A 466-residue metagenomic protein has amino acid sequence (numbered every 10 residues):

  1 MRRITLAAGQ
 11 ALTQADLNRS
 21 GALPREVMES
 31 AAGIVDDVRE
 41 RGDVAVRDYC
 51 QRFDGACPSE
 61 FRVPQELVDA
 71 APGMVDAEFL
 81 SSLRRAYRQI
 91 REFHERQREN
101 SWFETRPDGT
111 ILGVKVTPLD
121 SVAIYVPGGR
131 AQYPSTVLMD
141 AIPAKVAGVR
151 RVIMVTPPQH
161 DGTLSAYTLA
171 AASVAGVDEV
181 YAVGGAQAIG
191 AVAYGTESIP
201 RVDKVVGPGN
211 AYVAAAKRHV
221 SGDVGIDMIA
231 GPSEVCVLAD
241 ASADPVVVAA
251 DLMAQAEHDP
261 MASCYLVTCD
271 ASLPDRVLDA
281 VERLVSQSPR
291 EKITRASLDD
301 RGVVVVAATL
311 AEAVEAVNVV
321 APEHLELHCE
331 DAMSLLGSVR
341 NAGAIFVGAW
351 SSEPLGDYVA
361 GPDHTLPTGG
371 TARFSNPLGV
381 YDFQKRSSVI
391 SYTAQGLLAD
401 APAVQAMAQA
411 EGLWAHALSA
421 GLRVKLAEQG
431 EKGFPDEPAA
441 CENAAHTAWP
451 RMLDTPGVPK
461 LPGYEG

Functional and structural regions predicted by a protein language model:
M1-D120: N-terminal Rossmann-like NAD(P)+-binding subdomain of aldehyde/semialdehyde dehydrogenases
E99-E104, G225, A262-V267, Q287-L298 (+3 more regions): Flexible, glycine/charged-enriched surface loops at secondary-structure junctions
E104-A170: Conserved small-residue-rich beta-alpha loop and adjacent elements that most often cradle the phosphate/pyrophosphate
V174-A254, H258-S263: Conserved NAD(P)+-binding/catalytic subdomain of aldehyde/semialdehyde dehydrogenases
M228-D300, V304: A conserved active-site cap/scaffold subdomain adjacent to cofactor or substrate pockets
V319-G430: C-terminal core of ALDH-fold dehydrogenases
L453-P456, G463: Short polybasic linear motifs
